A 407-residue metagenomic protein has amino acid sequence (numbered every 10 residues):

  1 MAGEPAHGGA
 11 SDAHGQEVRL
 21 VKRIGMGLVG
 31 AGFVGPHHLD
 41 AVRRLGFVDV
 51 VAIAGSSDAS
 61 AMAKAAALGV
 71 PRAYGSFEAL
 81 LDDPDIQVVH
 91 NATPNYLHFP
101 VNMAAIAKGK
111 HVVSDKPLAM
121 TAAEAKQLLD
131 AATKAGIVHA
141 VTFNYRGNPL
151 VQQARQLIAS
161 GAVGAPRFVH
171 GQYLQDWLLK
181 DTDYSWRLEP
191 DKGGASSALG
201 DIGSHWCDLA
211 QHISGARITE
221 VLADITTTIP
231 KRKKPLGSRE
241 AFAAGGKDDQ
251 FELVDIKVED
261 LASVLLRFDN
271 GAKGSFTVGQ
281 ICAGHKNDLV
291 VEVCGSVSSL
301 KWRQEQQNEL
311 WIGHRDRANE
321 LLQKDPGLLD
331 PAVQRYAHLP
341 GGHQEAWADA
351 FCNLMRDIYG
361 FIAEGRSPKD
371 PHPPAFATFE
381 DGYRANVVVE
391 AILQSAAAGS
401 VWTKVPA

Functional and structural regions predicted by a protein language model:
M1-L20, V88-H90, R303-Q306, G342-A346 (+1 more regions): C-terminal helix-rich "cap/oligomerization" subdomain common to oxidoreductases
E4-L68: N-terminal Rossmann-like dinucleotide-binding module
G35, Y74, N91, S114 (+4 more regions): Hydrophobic residues in well-ordered beta-strands that form the structural core
A59, L68-A131: Beta-loop-alpha module in the N-terminal Rossmann-like domain of NAD(P)-dependent dehydrogenases, especially those
G109, G136, G161, G271 (+1 more regions): Glycine-centered short loops/turns at secondary-structure junctions
Q127-N144, G164-F168: Rossmann-fold dehydrogenase core element
Y145-I256, L310, G399: Predominantly a Rossmann-like dinucleotide-binding segment in NAD(P)-dependent oxidoreductases
T226, P230-E259, S263-N270, V297-F376: C-terminal glycine/acidic-rich active-site capping loop/insertion
